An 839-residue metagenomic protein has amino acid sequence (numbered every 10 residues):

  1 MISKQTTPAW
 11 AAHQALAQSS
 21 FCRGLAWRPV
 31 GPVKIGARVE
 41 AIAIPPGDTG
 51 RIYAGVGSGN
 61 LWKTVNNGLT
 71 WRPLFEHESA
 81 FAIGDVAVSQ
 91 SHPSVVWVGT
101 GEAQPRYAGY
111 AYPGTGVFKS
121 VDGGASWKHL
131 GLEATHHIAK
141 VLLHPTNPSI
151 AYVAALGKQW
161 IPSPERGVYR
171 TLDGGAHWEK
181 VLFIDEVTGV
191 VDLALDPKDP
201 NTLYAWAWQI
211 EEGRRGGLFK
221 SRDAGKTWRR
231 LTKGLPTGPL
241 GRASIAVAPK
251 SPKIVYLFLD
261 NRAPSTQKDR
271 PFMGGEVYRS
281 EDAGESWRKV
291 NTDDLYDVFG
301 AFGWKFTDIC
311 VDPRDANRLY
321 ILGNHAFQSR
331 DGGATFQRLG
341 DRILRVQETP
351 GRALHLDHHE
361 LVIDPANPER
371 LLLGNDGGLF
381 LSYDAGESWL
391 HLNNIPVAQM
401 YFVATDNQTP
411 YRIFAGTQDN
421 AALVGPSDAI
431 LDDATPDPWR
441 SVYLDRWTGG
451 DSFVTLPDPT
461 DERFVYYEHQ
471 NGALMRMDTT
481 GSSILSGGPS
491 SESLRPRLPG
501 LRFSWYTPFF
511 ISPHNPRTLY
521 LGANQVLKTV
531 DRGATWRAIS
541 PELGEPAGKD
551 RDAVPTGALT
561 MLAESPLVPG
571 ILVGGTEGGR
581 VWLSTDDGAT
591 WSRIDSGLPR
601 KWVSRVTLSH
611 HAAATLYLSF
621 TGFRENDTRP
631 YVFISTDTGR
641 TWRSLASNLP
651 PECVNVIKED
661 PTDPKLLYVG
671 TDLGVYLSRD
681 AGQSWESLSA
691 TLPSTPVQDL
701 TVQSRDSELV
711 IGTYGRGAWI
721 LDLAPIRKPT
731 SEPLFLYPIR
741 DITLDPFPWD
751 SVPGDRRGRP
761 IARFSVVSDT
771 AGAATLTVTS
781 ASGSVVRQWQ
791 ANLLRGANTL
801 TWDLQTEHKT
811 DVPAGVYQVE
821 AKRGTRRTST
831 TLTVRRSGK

Functional and structural regions predicted by a protein language model:
I2-T730: Beta-propeller blade termini and top-face loops
V30, A718, F764-V766, G783 (+2 more regions): Terminal processing/anchoring signals of secreted or surface-associated proteins and related intramolecular
M475-M477, A771-A781: Beta-strand-rich binding/interaction modules
S619, L744-A774: Glycine-centered coil/turn sites that cap beta-strands in beta-rich domains
A681, T779-V785, Y817: Short, glycine-anchored, charge-dense loop/turn motifs used at functional sites
I726-R757, G838: Short, compositionally biased P/S/T/A/G/V-rich stretches that sit at domain boundaries
S782-V812: Glycine-centered tight-turn motifs at strand-turn-strand junctions
Q818-K839: C-terminal tail/sorting-segment detector
